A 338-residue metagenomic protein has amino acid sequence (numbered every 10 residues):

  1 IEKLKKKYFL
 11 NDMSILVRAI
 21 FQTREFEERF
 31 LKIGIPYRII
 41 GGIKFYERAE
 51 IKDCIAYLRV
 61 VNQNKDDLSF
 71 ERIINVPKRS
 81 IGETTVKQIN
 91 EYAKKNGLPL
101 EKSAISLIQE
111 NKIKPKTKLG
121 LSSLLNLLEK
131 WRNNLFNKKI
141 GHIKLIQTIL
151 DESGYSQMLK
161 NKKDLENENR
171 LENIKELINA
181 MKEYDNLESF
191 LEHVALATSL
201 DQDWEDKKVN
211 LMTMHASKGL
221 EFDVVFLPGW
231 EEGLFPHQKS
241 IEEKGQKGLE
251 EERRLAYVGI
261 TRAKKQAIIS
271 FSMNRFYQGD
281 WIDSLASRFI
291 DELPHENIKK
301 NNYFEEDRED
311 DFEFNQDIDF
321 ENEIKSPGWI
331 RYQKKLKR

Functional and structural regions predicted by a protein language model:
I1-E71, K162-E168, L220-F222: Conserved motor-region signature of P-loop NTPase helicases/translocases
F9-D12, P77, L107-E221, H237 (+2 more regions): Accessory C-terminal helicase-associated subdomains
N11, I33-I35, K207-V209, L220-V224 (+2 more regions): Short glycine-/polar-rich loops that comprise or flank the Walker A/P-loop and associated switch/sensor motifs
K52-A56, K208-S240, A267-I268: A short beta-strand element within the Helicase C-terminal
L58-R79, N90, L125, D206-T213: Extended, structured, electrostatic nucleic-acid-contact surfaces
L196, G229-R338: C-terminal accessory regions
